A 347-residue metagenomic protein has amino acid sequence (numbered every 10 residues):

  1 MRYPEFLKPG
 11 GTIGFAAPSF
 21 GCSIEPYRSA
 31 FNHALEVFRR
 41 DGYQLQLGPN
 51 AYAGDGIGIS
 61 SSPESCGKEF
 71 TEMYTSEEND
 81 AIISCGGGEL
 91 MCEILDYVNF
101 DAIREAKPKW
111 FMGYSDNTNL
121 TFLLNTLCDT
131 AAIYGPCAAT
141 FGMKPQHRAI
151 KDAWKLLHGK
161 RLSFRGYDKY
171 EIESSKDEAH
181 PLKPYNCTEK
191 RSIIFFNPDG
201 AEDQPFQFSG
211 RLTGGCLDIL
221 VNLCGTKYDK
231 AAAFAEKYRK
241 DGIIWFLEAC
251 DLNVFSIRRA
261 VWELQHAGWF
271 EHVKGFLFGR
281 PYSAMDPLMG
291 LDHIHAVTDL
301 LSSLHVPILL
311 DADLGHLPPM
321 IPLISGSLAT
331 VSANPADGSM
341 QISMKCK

Functional and structural regions predicted by a protein language model:
M1-E78: ATP/NTP phosphate-donor binding region
F15, I82, D116, L220 (+2 more regions): Buried hydrophobic positions in well-ordered alpha/beta secondary-structure cores of metabolic enzymes
Y74-V98: Long, hydrophobic/aromatic-enriched structural stretches that serve as scaffold segments
V98-L124, A131-A139, L304-P307: Short, acidic/small-residue loops that bind anionic groups at enzyme active sites
A131-D218: Conserved anion/nucleotide-ligand pocket segment
R211-C250, V254: Oxyanion-binding "anion nests"
V254-K347: C-terminal active-site/capping subdomain that shapes the small-molecule cofactor and substrate pocket of enzyme
